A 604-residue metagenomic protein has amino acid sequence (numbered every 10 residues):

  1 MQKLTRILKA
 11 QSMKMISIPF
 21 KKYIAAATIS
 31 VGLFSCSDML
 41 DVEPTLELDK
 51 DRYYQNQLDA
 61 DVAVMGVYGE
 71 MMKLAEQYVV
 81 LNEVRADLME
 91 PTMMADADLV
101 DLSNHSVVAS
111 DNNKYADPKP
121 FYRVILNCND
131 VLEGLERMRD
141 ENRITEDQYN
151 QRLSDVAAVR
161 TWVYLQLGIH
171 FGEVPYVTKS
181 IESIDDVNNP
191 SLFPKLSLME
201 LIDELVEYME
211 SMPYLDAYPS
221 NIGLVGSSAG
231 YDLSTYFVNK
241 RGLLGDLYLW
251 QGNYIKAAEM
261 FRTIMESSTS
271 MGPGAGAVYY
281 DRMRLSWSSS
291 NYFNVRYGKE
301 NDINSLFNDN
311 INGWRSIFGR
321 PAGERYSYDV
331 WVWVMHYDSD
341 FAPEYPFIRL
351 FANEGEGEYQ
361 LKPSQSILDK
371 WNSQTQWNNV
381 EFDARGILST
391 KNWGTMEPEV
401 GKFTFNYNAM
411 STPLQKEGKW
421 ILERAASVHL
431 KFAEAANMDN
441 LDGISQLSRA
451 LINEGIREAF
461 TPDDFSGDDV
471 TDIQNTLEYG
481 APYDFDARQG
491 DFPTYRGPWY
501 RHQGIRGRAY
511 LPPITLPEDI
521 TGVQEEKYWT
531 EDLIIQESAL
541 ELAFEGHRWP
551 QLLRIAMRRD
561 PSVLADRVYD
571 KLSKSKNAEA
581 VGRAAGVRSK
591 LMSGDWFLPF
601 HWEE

Functional and structural regions predicted by a protein language model:
Q2-F34: Sec-dependent bacterial lipoprotein signal peptides
C36, D232, P343-P346, K419 (+1 more regions): Long, intrinsically disordered, low-complexity segments
C36-E83, L572-E604: Membrane-proximal, proline-rich intrinsically disordered regions
S37-M39, E173-V177, I202, V206-E210 (+7 more regions): Aromatic-residue-lined binding/catalytic grooves and analogous aromatic/hydrophobic interfacial grooves in multimeric
D61-V62, G69, A97-F171, L192-D203 (+5 more regions): Conserved, well-structured interaction surfaces
K362-A425, D468-V470: Flexible, polar/acidic helix-loop-strand segments at domain edges
